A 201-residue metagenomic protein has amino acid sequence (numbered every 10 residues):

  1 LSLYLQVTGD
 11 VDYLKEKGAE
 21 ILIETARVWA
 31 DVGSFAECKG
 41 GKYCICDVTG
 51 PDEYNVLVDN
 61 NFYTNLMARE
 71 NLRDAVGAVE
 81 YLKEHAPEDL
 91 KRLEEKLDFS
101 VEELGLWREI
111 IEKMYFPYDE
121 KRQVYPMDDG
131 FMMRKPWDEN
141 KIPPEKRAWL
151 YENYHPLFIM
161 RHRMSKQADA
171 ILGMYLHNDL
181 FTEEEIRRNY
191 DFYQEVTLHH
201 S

Functional and structural regions predicted by a protein language model:
L1-V7, V11-E16, E24-E112: The feature captures the catalytic groove of carbohydrate-active enzymes
Q6, E16, R73, E80 (+1 more regions): Active-site core of glycosidic bond-cleaving carbohydrate-active enzymes
E20-E37, E184, R188-L198: Long, well-ordered core segments of solenoidal/helical folds
